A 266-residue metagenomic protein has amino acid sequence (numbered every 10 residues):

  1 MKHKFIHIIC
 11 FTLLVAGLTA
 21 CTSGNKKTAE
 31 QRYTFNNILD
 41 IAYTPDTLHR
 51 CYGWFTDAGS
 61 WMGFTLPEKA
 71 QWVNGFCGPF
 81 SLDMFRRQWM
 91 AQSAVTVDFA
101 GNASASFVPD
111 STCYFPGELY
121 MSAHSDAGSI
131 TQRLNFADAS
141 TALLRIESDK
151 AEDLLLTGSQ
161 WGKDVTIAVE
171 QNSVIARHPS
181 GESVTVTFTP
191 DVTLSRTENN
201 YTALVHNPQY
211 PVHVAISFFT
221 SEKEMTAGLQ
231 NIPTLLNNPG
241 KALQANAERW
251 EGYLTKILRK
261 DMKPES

Functional and structural regions predicted by a protein language model:
M1-I9: Bacterial N-terminal signal peptides that target proteins for export
I9-G17: Bacterial N-terminal signal peptides
C21-E265: Terminal accessory carbohydrate-recognition/targeting modules of carbohydrate-active enzymes
